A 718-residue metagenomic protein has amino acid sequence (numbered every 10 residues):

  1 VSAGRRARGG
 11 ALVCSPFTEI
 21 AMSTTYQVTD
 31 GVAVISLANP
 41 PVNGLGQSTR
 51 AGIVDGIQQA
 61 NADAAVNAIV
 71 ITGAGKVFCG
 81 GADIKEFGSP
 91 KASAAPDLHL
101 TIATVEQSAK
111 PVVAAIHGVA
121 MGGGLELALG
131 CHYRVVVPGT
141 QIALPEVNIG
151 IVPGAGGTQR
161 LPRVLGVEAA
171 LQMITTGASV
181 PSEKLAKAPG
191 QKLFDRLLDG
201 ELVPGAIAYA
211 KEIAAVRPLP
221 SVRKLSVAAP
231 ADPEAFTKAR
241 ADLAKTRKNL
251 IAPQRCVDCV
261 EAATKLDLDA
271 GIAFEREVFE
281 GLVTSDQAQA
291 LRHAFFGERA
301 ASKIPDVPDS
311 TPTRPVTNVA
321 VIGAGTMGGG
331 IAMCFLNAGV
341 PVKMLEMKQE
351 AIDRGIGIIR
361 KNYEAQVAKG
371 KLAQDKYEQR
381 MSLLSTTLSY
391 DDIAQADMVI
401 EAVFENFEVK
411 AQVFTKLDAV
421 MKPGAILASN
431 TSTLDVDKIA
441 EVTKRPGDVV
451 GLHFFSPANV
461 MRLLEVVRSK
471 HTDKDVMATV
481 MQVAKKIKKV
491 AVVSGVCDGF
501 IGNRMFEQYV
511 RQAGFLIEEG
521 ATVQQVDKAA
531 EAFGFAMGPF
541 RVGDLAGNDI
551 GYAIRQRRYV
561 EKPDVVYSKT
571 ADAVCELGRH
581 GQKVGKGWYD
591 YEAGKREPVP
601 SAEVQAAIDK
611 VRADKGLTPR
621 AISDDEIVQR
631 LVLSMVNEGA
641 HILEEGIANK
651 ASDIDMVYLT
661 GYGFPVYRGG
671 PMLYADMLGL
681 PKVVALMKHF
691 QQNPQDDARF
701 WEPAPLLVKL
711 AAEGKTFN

Functional and structural regions predicted by a protein language model:
G4, G9-G10: Residue-identity detector for glycine
G10-A74, G88-S89, L100-A103: Conserved CoA-thioester-binding segment of acyl-CoA-metabolizing enzymes
A38, R50, P90, A94-L98 (+4 more regions): N-terminal glycine-rich phosphate-binding loop for ADP-containing cofactors
T72-G75, S429-T431: Glycine-rich beta-strand-to-loop/alpha-helix junction loops that act as flexible
G73-T104, A120, N148-I151: Glycine- (often His-adjacent) and acidic-residue-rich active-site loop that binds/positions the CoA thioester
G118-G124: Gly/Ser-rich catalytic serine loop of serine hydrolases
